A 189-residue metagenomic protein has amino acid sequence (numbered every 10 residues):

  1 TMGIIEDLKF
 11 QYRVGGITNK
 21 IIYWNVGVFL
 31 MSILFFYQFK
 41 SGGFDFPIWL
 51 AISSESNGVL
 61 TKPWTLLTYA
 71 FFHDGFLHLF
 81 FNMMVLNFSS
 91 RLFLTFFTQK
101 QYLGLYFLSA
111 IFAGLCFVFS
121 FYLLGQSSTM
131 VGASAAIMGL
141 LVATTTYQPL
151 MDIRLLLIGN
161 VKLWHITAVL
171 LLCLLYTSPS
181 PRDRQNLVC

Functional and structural regions predicted by a protein language model:
T1-Q185, C189: A detector for small-residue-rich transmembrane helices and their helix-helix packing motifs
